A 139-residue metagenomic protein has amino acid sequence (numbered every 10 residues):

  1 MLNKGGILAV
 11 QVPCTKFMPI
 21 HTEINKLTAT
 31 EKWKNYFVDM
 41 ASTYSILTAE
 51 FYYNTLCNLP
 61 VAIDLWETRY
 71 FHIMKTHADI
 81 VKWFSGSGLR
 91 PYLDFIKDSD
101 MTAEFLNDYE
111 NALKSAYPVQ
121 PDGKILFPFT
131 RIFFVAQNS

Functional and structural regions predicted by a protein language model:
G5-T76: Conserved catalytic/acceptor-binding region of the Class I
M18, P91-Y92, V135: A short hydrophobic/aromatic micro-motif that marks alpha-helical segments and, especially, helix-coil
L59, D64-P121: C-terminal helical/coil "lid" or tail adjacent to the Rossmann-like core of SAM-dependent
K124-I125: Short Gly/Pro-enriched turn/cap motifs at secondary-structure boundaries
P128-V135: Short hydrophobic/aromatic beta-strand or adjacent loop that forms the aromatic wall/cage of a ligand/substrate-binding
Q137-S139: Active-site beta-strand termini and strand-to-loop segments that position acidic
